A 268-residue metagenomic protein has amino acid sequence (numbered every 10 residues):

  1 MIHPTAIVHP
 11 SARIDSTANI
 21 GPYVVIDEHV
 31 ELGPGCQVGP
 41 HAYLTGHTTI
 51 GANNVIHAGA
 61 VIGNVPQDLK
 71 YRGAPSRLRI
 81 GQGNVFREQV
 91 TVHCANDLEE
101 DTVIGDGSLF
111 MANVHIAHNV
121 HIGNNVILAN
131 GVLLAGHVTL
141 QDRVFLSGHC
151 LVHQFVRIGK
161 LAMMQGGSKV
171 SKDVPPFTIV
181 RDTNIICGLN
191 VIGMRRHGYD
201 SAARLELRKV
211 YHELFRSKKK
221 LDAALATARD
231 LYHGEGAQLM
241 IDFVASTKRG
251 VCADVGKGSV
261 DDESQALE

Functional and structural regions predicted by a protein language model:
M1-T5, P10-S11, S16, N53 (+6 more regions): Terminal amphipathic alpha-helical/low-complexity segments used for targeting or macromolecular assembly
I2-R181, I185: Structural signal for interior beta-strand "rungs" in well-ordered beta-sheet cores of soluble enzyme domains
